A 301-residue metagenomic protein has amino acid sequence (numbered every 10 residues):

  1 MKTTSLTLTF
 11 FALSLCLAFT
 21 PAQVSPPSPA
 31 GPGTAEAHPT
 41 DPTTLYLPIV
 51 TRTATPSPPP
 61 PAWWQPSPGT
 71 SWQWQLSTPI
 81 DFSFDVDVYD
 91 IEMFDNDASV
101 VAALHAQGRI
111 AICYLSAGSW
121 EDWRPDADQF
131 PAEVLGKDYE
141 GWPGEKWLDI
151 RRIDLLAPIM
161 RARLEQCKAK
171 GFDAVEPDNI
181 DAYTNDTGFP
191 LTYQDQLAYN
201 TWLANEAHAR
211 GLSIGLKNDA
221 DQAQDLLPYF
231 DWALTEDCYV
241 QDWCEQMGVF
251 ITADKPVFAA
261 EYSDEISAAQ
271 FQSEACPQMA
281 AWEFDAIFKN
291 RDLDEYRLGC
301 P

Functional and structural regions predicted by a protein language model:
M1-P60: Intrinsically disordered, low-complexity Ser/Thr/Pro-rich tracts
P58-P301: Glycan-processing catalytic domains of CAZymes
